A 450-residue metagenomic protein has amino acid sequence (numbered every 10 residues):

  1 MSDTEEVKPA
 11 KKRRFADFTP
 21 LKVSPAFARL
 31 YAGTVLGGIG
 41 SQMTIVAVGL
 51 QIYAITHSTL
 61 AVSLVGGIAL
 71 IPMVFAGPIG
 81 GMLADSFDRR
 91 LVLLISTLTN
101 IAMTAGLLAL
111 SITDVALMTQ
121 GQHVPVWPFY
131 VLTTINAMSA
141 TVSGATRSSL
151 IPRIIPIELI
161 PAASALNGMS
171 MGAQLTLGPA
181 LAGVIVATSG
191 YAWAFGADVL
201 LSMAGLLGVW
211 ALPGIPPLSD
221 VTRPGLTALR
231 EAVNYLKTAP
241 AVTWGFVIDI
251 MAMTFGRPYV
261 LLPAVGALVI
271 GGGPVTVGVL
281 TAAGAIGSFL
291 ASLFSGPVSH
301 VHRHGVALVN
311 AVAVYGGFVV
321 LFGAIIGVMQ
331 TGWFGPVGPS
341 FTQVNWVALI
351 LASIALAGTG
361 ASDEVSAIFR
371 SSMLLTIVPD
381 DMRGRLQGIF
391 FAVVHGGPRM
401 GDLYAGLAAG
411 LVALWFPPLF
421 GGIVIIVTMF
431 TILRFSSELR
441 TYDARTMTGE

Functional and structural regions predicted by a protein language model:
M1-K12, M447-E450: Short, intrinsically disordered terminal tails adjacent to the first/last structured region
V7-A26, P216-T227: Short, membrane-interfacial amphipathic segments enriched in basic
K12-P72, N234-G284: Helix-loop boundary and gating motifs at the non-cytosolic
A28-I45, I68-A84, D88-M103, W127-A187 (+7 more regions): Substrate-agnostic recognition of the 12-TM MFS/MFS-like secondary transporter fold
G38, A54, D85, L108-S111 (+8 more regions): Transmembrane helix-loop junction
G49-I55, L108-Q120, L177-A197, A264 (+2 more regions): Transmembrane alpha-helix termini and helix-breaking/packing motifs in multi-pass membrane transporters
F75, I79, V92-S96, G106 (+5 more regions): C-terminal transmembrane bundle of multi-pass solute transporters/carriers
D114, S149, R153, Y191 (+4 more regions): Helix-loop junctions on the cytosolic side of multi-pass membrane transporters, especially the intracellular loop
